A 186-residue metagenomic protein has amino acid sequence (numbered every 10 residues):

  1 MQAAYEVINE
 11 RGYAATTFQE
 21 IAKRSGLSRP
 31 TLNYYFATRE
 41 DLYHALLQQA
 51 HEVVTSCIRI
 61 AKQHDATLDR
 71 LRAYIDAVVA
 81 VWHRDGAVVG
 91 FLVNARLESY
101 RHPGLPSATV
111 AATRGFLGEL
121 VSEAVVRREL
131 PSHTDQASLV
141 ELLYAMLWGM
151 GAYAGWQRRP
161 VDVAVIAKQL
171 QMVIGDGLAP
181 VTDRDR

Functional and structural regions predicted by a protein language model:
A3-I8, V78: Short hydrophobic clusters on alpha-helical segments that form packing/core surfaces in small helical domains
E6-D41, A45: Helix-turn-helix
A45, R59-V88, Q136-L143, A167 (+1 more regions): Hydrophobic alpha-helical connector segments
Q48-V54: Short, basic, alpha-helical segments at the C-terminal edge of helix-turn-helix-like DNA-binding modules
H64, A112-L139, M146, G177-D185: Hydrophobic alpha-helical bundle segments that form small-molecule/ligand-binding pockets
I75-V78, L92-R96, L143, L147 (+1 more regions): Short alpha-helical scaffolding segments that buttress acidic/His motifs in well-ordered protein cores
A77-S122, E129: Short secondary-structure transition hinges
T134-Y153, V165-V173: Hydrophobic alpha-helical segments that form the core of small-molecule binding pockets and/or dimer interfaces
